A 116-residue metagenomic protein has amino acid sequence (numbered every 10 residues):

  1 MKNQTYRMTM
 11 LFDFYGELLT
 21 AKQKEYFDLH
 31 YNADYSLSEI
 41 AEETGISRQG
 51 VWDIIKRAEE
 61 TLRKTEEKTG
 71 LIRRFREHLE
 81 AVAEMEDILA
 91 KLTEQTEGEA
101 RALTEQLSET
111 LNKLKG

Functional and structural regions predicted by a protein language model:
N3-Y15: Short, Lys/Arg-enriched N-terminal segment that forms or immediately precedes the first helix of a structured domain
A21-N32: Short amphipathic alpha helix immediately N-terminal
H30, I55, L62, E66: DNA major-groove recognition helix of helix-turn-helix
L37: Helix-turn-helix DNA-binding elements, focusing on the entry/boundary residues of the two helices that contact DNA
I40-A41: Short alpha-helical "recognition helix" segments of helix-turn-helix
S47-R48: Helix-turn-helix DNA-binding motif, specifically the short coil turn and the N-cap/start of the second
T69-Q95: Intrinsically disordered, low-complexity basic tails/linkers immediately adjacent to helix-turn-helix/homeobox/MYB/SANT
